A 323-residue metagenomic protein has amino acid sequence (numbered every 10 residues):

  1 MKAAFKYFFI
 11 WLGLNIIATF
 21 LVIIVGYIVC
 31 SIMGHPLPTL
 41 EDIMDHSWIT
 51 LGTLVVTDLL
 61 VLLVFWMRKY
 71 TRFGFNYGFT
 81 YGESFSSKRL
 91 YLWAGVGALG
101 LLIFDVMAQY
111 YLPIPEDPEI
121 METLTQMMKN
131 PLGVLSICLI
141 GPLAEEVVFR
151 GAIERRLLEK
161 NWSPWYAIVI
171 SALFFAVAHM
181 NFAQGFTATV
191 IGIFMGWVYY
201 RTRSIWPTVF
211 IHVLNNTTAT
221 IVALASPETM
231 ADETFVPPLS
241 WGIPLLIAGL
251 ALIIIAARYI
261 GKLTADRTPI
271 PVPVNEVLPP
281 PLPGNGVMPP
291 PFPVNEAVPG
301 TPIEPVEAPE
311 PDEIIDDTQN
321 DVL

Functional and structural regions predicted by a protein language model:
F5-F9, L51-G52, L90-G95, P131 (+4 more regions): Hydrophobic alpha-helical transmembrane segments
L12-Y70, L92-W93: Alpha-helical transmembrane segments in multi-pass membrane proteins
N15, T19-I23, V56-W66, G95-D105 (+1 more regions): Hydrophobic core of alpha-helical transmembrane segments in multi-pass integral membrane proteins
I16, F20-I23, Y27, Q184-P238: Functionally important transmembrane alpha-helices
V29, M33-W48, G74-A144, R155 (+5 more regions): Juxtamembrane helix-loop-helix connectors linking adjacent transmembrane helices in multi-pass membrane enzymes
A144-I170, W197-S204: Membrane-interface helix/loop boundary segments of multi-pass membrane proteins
P164-H179, V213: Small-polar-interrupted transmembrane alpha-helices in polytopic inner-membrane proteins
V213-L323: C-terminal membrane module of polytopic membrane proteins
